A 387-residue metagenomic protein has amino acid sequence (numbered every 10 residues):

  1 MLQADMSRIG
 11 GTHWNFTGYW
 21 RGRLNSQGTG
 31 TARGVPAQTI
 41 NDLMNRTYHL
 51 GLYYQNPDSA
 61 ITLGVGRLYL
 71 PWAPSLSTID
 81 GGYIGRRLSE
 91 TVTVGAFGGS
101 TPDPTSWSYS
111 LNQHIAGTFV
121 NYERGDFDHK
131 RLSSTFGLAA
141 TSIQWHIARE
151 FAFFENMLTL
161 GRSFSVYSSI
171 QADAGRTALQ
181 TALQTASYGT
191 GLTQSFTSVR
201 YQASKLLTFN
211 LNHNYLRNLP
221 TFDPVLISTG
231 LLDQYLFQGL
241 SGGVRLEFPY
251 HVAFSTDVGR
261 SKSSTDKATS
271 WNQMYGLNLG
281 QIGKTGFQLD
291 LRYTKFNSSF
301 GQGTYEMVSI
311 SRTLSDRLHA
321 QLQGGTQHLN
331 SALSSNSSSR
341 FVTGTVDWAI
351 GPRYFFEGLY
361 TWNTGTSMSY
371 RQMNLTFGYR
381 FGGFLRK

Functional and structural regions predicted by a protein language model:
M1-K387: Gram-negative and organellar
